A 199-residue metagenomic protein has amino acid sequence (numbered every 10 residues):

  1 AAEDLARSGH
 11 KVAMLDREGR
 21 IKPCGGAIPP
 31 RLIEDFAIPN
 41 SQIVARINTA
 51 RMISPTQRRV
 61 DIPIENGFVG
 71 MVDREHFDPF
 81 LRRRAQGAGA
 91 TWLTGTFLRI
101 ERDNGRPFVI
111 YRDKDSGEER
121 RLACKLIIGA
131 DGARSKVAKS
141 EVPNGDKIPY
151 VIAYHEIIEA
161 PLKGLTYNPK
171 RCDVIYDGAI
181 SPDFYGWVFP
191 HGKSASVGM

Functional and structural regions predicted by a protein language model:
E3, R7, E34, R83 (+2 more regions): Short, well-ordered alpha-helices that flank and scaffold nucleotide-derived cofactor binding pockets
E3-C24: Glycine-rich FAD pyrophosphate-binding loop
S8, P29-R31, N144-K147: Glycine-rich, phosphate-binding/catalytic loops in enzymes
E18, E75, I127, D131: Anionic group-transfer/hydrolysis microenvironments
G25-G26, Y185: Glycine-rich phosphate/pyrophosphate-binding beta-alpha loops
R31-R82, T94-G95: A conserved beta-strand/loop capping segment in the N-terminal third of enzymes that catalyze redox or closely related
R84-M199: Predominantly flavin-linked oxidoreductase catalytic cores and closely associated redox partners
